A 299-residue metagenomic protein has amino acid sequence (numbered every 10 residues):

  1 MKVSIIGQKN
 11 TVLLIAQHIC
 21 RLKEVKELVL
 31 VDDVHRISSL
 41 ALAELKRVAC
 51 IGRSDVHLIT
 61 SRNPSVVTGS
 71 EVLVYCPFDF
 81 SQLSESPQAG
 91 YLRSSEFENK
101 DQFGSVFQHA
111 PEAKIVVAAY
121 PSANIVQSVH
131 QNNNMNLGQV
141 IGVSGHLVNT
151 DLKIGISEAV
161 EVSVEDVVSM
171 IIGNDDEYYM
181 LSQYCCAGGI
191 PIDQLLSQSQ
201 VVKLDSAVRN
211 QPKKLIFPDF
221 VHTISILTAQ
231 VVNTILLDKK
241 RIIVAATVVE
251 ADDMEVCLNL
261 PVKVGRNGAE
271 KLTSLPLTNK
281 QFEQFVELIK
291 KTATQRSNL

Functional and structural regions predicted by a protein language model:
M1-A41: NAD(P)+-binding Rossmann beta1-loop-alpha1 motif at the extreme N-terminus of oxidoreductases
K9-T11, D79, A119-A123: Short glycine-enriched loops at secondary-structure junctions
Q17-R21, A43, R47, Q127 (+2 more regions): Short, well-ordered alpha-helices that flank and scaffold nucleotide-derived cofactor binding pockets
K23, T68-S70, M135: Structured loop/turn residues at beta-strand edges in well-structured enzyme cores
D33-S70: Conserved N-terminal Rossmann-fold NAD(P) cofactor-binding segment
V56-E112: Rossmann-like NAD(P)-binding element
Q88-K153: Rossmann-like NAD(P)(H) cofactor-binding subdomain of soluble oxidoreductases
N132-Q139, L147-L299: C-terminal substrate-binding/catalytic lobe of Rossmann-fold NAD(P)-dependent dehydrogenases
